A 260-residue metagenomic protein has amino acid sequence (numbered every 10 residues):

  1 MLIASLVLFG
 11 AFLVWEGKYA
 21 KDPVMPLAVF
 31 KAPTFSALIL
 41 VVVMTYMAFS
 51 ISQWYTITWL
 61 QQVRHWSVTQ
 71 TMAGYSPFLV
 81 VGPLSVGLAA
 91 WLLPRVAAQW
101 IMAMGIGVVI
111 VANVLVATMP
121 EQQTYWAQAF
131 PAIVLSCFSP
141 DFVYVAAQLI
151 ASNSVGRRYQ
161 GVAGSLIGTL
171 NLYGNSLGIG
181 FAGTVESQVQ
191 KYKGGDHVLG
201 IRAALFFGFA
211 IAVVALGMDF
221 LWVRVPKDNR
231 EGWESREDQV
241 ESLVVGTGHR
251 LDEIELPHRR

Functional and structural regions predicted by a protein language model:
S5-Y19, A215-V223: C-terminal membrane-cytosol helix-exit motif in multi-pass small-molecule transporters
D22-Y192, D196-A215, D219-W222, P226-K227: 12-transmembrane solute porter fold
V225-R260: Intrinsically disordered, low-complexity terminal tails of fungal membrane proteins
